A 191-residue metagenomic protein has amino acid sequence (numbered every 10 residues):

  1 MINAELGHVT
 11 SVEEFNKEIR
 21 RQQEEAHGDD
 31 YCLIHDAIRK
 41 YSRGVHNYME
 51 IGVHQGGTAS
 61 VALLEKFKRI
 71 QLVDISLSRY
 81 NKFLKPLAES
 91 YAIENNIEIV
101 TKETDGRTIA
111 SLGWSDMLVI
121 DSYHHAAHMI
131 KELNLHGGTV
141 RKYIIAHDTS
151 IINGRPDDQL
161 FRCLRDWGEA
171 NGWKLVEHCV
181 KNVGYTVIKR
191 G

Functional and structural regions predicted by a protein language model:
M1-N3, G191: Short, Lys/Arg-enriched, disordered terminal segments
E5-D29: Class I SAM-dependent transferase core
R20-Q23, H27, Y31-G191: S-adenosylmethionine/decaboxylated-SAM
